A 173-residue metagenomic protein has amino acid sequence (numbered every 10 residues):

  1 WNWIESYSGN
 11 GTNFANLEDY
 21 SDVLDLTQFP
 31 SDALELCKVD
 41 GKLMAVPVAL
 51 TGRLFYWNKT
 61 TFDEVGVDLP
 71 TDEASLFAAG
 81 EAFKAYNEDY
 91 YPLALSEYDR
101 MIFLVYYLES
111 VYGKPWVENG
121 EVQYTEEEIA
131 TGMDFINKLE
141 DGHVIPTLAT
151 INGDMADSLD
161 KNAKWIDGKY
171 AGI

Functional and structural regions predicted by a protein language model:
W1, T12-N13, D89-Y90, I166-I173: Alpha-to-beta junction loops
W1-I4, F14, L34, K59 (+6 more regions): Extracytoplasmic/secreted envelope proteins and their assembly/folding machinery, especially bacterial periplasmic
W1-R53, D68, F77, E128: Hinge/lid segment of periplasmic solute-binding proteins
M44-A45, A85-E97, P146: Bilobed periplasmic-binding protein-like "clamshell/Venus-flytrap" ligand-binding domains
R53-W57, E109: Short glycine- and hydrophobic/aromatic-rich loop-to-beta-strand nucleating segment in the catalytic cores
T60-P70: Aromatic-glycine-rich donor-binding/catalytic loop that engages nucleotide-sugar donors across glycosyltransferases
T61-F62, A78-Y86, D157-A171: Short helices/loops that flank or line small-molecule/ion binding pockets
G80-E81, E121-D154: Glycine-centered hinge/linker elements that transmit conformational signals in sensory and ligand-binding systems
